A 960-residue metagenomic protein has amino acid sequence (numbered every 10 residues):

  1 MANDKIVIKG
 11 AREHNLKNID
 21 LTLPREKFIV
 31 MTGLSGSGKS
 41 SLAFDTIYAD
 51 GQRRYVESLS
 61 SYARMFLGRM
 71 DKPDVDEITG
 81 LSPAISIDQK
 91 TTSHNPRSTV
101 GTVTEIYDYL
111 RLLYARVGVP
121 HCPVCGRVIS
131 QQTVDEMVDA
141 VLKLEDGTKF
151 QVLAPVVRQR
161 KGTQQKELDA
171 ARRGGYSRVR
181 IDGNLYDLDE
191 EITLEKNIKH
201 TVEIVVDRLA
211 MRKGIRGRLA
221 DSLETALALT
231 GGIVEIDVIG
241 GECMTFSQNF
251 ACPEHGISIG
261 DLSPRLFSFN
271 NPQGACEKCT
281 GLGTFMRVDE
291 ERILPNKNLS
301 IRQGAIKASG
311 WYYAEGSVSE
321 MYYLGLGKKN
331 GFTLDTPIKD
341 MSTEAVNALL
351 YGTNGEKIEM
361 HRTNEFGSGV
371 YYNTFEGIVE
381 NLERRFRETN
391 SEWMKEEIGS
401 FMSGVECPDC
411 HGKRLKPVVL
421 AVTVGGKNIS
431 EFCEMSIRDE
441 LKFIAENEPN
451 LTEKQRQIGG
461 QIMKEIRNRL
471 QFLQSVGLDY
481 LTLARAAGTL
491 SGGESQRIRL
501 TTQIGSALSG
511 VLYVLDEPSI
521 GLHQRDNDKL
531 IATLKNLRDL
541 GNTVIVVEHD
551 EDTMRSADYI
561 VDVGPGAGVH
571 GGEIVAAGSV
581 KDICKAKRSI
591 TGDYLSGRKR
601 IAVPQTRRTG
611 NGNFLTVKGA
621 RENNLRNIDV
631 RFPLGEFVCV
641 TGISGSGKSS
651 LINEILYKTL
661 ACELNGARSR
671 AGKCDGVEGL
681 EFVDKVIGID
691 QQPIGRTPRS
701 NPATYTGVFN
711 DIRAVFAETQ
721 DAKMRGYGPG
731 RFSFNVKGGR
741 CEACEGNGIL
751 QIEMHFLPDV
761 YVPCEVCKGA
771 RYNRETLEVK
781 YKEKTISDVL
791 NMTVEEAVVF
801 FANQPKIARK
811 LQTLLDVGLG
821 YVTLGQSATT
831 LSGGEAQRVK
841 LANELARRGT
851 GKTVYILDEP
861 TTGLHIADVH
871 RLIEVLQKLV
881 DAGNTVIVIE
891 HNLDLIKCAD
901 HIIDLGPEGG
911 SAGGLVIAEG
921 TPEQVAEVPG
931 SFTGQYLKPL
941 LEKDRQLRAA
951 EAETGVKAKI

Functional and structural regions predicted by a protein language model:
M1-I960: Conserved phosphate-binding elements of NTP-dependent enzyme cores
